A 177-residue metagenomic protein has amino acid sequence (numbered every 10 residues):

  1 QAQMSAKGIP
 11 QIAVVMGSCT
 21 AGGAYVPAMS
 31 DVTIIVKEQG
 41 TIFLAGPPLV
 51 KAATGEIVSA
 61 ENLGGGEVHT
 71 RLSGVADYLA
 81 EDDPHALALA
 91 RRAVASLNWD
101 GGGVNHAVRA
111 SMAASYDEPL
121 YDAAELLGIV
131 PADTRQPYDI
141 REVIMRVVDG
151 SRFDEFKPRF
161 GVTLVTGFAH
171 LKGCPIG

Functional and structural regions predicted by a protein language model:
Q1, I35-V36, I42-A45, P131-Q136 (+1 more regions): Generic detector of short, locally flexible boundary/turn motifs and exposed helical patches
Q1-A2, V104-S115, L171-K172, G177: Proteins with a high burden of low-complexity, intrinsically disordered sequence enriched in S/T/G/P/A and R, requiring
Q1-G102: Conserved catalytic cores of soluble enzyme domains, especially glycine-rich substrate-binding beta-alpha loops
Q11, P47, A53-I57, G74 (+5 more regions): Generic preference for well-ordered secondary structure
S18, E61-G64, M112-S115, D133 (+2 more regions): Residue-level detector of functional hotspots within protein domains
Y78-I144: Terminal amphipathic helices with adjacent charged low-complexity linkers/tails
Q136-G177: Non-catalytic terminal/interface segments that mediate subunit docking, oligomerization, and allosteric communication
